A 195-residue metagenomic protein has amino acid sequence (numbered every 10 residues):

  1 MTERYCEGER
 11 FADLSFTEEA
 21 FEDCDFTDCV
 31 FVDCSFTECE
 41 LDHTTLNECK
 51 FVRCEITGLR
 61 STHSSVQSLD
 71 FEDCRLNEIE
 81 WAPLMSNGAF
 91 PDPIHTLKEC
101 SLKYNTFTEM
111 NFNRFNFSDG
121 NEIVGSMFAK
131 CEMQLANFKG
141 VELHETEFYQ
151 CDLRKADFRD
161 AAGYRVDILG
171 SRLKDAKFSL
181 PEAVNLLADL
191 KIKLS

Functional and structural regions predicted by a protein language model:
M1-S195: Tandem repeat scaffolds
